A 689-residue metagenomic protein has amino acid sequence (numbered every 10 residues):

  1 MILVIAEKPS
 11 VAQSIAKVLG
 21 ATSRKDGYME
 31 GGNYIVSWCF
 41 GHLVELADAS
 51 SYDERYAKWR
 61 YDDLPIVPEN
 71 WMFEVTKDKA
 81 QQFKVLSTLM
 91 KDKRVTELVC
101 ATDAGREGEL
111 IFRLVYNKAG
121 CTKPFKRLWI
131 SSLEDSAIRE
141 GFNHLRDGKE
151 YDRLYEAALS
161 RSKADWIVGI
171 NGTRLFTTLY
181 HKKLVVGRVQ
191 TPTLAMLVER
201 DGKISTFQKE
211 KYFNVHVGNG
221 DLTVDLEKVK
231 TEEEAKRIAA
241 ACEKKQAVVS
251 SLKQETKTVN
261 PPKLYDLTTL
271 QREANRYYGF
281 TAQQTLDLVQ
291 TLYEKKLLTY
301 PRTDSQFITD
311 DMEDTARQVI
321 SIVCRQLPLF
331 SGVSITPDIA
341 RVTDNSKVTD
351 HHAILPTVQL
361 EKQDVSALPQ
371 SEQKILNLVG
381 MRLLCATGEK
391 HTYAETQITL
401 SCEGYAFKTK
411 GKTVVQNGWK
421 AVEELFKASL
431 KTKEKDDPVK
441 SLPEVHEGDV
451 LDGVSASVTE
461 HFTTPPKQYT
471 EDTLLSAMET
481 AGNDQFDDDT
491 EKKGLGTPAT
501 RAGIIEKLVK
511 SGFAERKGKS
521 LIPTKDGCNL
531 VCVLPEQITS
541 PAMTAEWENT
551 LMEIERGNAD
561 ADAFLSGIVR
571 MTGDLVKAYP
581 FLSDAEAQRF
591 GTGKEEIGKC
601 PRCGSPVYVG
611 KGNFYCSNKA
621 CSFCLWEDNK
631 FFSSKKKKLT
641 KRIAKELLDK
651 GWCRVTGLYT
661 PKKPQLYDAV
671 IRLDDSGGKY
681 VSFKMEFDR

Functional and structural regions predicted by a protein language model:
M1, A101-A104, H181-K183, Q254-K263 (+3 more regions): Conserved short loop/turn motifs at secondary-structure junctions
M1-S162, W166, P465: Intrinsically disordered, low-complexity regulatory segments
I2-L3, M90, K118, T173 (+3 more regions): Basic, low-complexity terminal or inter-domain segments flanking catalytic cores
P9-A16, N33-V36, F40, T76-S87 (+18 more regions): Amphipathic alpha-helical transducer elements in NTP-driven molecular machines
K93, D135-N219, Q254-T258: C-terminal or mid-to-C-terminal helical accessory/interaction module adjacent to the motor/catalytic core
K149, E232-Y265, Q271: Metal- or metallocofactor-binding catalytic centers and their adjacent structured scaffolds across diverse enzyme
D221-T223, K253-Q254, C324: Phosphate-rich ligand and nucleic-acid binding surfaces
